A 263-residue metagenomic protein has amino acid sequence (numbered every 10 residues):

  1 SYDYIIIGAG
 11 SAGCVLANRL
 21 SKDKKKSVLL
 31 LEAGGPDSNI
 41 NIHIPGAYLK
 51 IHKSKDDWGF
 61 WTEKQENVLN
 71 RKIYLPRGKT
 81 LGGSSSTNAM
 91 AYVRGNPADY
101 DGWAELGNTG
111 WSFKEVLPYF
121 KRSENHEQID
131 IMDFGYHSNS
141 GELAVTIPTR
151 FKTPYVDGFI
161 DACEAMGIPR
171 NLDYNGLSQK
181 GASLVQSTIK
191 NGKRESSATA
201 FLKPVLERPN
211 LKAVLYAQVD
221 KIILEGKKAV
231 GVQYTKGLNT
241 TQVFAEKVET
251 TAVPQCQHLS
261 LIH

Functional and structural regions predicted by a protein language model:
S1-I262: N-terminal redox-cofactor-binding region of secreted/periplasmic oxidoreductases
